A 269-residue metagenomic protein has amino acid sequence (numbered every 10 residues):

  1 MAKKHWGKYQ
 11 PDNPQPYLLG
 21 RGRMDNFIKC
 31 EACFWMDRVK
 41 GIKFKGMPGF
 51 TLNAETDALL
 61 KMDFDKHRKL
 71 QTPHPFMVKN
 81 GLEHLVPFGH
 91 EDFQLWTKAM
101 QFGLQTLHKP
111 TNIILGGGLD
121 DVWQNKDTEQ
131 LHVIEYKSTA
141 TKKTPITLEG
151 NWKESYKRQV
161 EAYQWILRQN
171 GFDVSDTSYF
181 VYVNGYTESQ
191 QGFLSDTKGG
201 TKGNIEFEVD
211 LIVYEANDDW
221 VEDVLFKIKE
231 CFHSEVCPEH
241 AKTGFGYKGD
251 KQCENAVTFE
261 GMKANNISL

Functional and structural regions predicted by a protein language model:
M1-Q130: Metal-dependent nuclease catalytic cores that hydrolyze phosphodiester bonds in DNA/RNA, characterized by
Q10-D12, L18-L19, I166-L269: Metal-dependent nuclease catalytic regions and adjoining charged, substrate-binding loops involved in nucleic-acid end
G41, T139-T141, N184-E188: Short, solvent-exposed loop/turn segments at secondary-structure junctions
G46, K142-I146, F207: Short small-residue beta-strand/loop micro-motif enriched in glycine and branched aliphatics
Q124, E129-Y136, D176-F180, Q191: Conserved active-site beta-strand-loop modules that form the wall/rim of enzyme catalytic pockets and either contain
Y136-N151: Short beta-strand-loop-alpha-helix junction that forms the active-site gateway of nucleic-acid-processing nucleases
E149-Y156, Y214: Flexible, glycine- and charge-enriched loops at secondary-structure boundaries
Y156-R168: An active-site-proximal "capping" alpha-helix that borders the catalytic cofactor pocket
